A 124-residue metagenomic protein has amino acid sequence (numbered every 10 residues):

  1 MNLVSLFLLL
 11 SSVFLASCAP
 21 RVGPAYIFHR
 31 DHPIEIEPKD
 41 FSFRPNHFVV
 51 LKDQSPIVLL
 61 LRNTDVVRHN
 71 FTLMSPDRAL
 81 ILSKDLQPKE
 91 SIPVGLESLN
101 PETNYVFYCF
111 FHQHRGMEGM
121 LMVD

Functional and structural regions predicted by a protein language model:
N2-L9: Sec-dependent signal peptide recognition, specifically the positively charged N-region followed immediately by
L15-S17: C-terminal motif of bacterial Sec signal peptides marking the signal peptidase cleavage site
A19-G23, F28, S42, P88-D124: Extracellular/periplasmic metallocenter environments
Y26-Q54: N-terminal edge beta-strand
N46-V49, L80-D85, G95-L96: Beta-strand-rich interaction surfaces with strong enrichment in secreted/lumenal proteins
S55-L59: Structural beta-strand segments of beta-rich domains
L61-N63: Asparagine-centered strand-capping/turn motif at beta-strand->loop junctions
N70-M74: Beta-strand signatures of extracellular beta-sandwich domains
